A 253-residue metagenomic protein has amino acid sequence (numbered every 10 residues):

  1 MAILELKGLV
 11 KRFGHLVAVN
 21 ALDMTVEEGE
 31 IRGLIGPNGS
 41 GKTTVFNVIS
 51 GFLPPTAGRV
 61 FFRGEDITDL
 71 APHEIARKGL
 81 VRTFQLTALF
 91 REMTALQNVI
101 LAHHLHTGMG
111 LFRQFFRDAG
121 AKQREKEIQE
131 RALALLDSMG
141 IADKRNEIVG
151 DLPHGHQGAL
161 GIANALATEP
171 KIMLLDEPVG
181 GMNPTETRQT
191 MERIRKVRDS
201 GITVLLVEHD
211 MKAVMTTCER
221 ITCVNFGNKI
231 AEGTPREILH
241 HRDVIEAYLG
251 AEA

Functional and structural regions predicted by a protein language model:
M1-A253: Glycine-rich phosphate-binding loops of nucleotide-dependent enzymes
